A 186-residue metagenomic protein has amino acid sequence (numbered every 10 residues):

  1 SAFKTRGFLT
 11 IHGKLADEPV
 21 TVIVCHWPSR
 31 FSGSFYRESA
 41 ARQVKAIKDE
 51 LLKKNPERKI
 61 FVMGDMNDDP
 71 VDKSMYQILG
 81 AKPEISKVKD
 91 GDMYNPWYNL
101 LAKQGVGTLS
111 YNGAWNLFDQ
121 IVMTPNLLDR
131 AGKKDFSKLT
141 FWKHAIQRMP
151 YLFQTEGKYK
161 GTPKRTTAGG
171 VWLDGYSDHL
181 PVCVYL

Functional and structural regions predicted by a protein language model:
S1-F3, K14, S32-A40, M66 (+1 more regions): Extracytoplasmic/periplasmic, Sec-exported soluble proteins
S1-P19, W27-P28: Structured beta-strand-rich core segments of catalytic domains in phosphoester-bond hydrolases
F8-H12, V24, Q120-I121, P181-C183: Conserved hydrophobic/aromatic beta-strand scaffold that supports enzyme active sites
W27, D65-M66: Active-site metal-binding loops of divalent metal-dependent hydrolases
S34-P56: A long, amphipathic alpha-helix that forms part of the scaffold/cap immediately adjacent to metal-dependent active
K53-R58, D68-L186: Metal-dependent phosphoester-hydrolase catalytic domains
